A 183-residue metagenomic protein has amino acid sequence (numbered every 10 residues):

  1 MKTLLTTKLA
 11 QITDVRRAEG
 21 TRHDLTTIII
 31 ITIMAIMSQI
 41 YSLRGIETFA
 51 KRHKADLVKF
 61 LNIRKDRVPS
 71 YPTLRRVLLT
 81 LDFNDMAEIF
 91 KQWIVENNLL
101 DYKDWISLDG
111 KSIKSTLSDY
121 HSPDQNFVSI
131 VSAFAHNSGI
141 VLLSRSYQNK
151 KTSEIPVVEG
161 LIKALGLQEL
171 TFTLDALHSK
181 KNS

Functional and structural regions predicted by a protein language model:
K2-L4, A18-L174, S179-N182: Conserved, well-structured functional cores that handle cations and Mg-NTP chemistry
